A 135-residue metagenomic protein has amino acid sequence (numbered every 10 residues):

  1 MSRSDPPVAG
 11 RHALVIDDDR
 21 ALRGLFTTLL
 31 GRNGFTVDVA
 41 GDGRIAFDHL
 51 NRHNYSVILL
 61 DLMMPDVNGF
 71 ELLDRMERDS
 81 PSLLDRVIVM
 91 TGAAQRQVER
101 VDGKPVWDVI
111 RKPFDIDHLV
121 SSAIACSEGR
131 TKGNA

Functional and structural regions predicted by a protein language model:
M1-L14, D117-A135: Non-catalytic signal-transmission and effector/linker regions of two-component phosphorelay proteins
G24-R32: Charged docking surfaces used in two-component/phosphorelay signaling
V39-V57: Acidic, metal-coordinating helix/loop segments flanking the phosphotransfer/catalytic sites of two-component signaling
D42, N68-L72: Acidic catalytic/metal-coordinating carboxylates
D61: Active-site residues of response regulator receiver
M64: Receiver (REC) domain active-site loop signature in two-component systems and cognate sites in sensor histidine kinases
M90-T91: Hydrophobic/aromatic residues positioned on beta-strands within the core alpha/beta folds
K112: A Lys-centered signature of the CheY-like receiver
